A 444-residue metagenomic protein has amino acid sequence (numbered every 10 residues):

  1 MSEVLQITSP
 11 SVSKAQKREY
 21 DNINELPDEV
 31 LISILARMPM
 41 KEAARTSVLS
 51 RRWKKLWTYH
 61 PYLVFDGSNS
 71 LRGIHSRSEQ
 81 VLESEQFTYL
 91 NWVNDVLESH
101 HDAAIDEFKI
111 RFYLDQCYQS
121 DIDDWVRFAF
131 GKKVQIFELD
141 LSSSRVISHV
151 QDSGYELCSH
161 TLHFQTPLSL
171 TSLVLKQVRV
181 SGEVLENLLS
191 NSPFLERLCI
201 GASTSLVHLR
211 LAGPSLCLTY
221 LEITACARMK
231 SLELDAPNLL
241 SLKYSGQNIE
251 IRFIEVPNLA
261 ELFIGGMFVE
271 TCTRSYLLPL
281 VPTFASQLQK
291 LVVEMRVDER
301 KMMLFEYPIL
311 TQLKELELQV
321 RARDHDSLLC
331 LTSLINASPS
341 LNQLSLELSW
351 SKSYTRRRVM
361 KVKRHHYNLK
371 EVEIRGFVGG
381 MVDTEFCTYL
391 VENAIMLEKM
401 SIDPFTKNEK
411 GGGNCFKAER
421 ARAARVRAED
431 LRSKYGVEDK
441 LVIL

Functional and structural regions predicted by a protein language model:
M1-K17, T273, N342, S351-Y354 (+2 more regions): C-terminal capping region of solenoid repeat domains
S2-Q6, P10-T204, R210-A212: Leucine-rich repeat
R51, A103, K132, Q165-L168 (+12 more regions): Inter-repeat linker/turn residues at the boundaries of leucine-rich repeats
L63-D66, D106-R111, Q135-D140, T171-K176 (+11 more regions): Conserved hydrophobic beta-strand positions in leucine-rich repeat
S70-V93, S99, L114-I122, S144-H160 (+9 more regions): Leucine-rich repeat
H163, L185-L188, L211, L232-D235 (+5 more regions): C-terminal per-repeat helix/turn "cap" of leucine-rich repeat
I249-D324: Extended repeat-based solenoid scaffolds, especially LRR ectodomains and other repeat-derived architectures
